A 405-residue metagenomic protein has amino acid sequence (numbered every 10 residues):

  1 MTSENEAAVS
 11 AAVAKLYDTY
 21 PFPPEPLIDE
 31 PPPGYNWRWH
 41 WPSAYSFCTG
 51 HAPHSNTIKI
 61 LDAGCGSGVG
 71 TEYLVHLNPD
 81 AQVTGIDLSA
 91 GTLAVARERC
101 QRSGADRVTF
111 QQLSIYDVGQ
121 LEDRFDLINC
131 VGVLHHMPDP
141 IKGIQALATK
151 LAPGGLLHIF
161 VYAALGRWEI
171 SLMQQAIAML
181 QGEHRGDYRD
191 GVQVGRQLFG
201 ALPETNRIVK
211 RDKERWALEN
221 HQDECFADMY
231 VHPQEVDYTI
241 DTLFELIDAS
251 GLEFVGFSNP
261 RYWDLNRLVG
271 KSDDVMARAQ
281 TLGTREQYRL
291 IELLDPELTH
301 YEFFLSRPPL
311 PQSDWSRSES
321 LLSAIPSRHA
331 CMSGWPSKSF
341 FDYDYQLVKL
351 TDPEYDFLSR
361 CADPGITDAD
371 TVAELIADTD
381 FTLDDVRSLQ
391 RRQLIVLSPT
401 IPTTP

Functional and structural regions predicted by a protein language model:
T19, D29-I58, Y73: Conserved alpha-helix/loop element of class I SAM-dependent methyltransferases that forms part of the SAM/SAH-binding
S67-P79: Conserved SAM-binding loop of SAM-dependent methyltransferases across substrates and taxa, primarily the Class I
S89: Conserved SAM/SAH-binding beta-strand->alpha-helix loop
G104-Y116: Conserved SAM-binding strand-loop segment of SAM-dependent methyltransferases
G119-L127: A short acidic, Gly/Pro-enriched loop at the edge of an enzyme's catalytic core that lines a small-molecule cofactor
I141-P153: A short glycine-rich, Lys/Arg-flanked "PGG" loop and its adjoining helix->strand segment in the class I
L156-I208: Conserved class I S-adenosyl-L-methionine
L268-L294, H300, L347-P405: Long, charge-rich, low-complexity alpha-helical segments
